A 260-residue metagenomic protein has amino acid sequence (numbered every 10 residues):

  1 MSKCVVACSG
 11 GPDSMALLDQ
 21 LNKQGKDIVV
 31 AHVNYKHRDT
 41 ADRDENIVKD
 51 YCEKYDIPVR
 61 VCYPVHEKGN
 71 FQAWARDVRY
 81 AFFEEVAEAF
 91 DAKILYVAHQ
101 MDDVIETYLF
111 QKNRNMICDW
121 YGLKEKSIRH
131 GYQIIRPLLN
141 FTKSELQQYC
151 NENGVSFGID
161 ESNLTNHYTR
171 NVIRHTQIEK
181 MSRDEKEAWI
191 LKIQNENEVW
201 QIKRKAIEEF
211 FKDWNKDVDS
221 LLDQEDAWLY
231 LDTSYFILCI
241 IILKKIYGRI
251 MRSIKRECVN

Functional and structural regions predicted by a protein language model:
M1-H175: Core alpha/beta nucleotide-donor-binding catalytic domains of modification enzymes
S2-G10, V29, P64, V78 (+2 more regions): AMP-forming adenylation/ATP pyrophosphatase catalytic core
D42-N46, S144, R183-E187, K205 (+3 more regions): Generic alpha-helical secondary structure signal
V78, E145-E152, V172, A188-N195 (+2 more regions): A non-catalytic, amphipathic alpha-helix used as a structural packing/dimerization or gating element in enzyme scaffolds
F90-Y108, I190-W214: Electropositive, surface-exposed helix/loop patches at the edges of structured domains that serve as adaptable
N153, K180, D184, I246: Change "in soluble alpha/beta enzymes" to "in soluble alpha/beta proteins
R174-W189: Conserved anion/nucleotide-ligand pocket segment
